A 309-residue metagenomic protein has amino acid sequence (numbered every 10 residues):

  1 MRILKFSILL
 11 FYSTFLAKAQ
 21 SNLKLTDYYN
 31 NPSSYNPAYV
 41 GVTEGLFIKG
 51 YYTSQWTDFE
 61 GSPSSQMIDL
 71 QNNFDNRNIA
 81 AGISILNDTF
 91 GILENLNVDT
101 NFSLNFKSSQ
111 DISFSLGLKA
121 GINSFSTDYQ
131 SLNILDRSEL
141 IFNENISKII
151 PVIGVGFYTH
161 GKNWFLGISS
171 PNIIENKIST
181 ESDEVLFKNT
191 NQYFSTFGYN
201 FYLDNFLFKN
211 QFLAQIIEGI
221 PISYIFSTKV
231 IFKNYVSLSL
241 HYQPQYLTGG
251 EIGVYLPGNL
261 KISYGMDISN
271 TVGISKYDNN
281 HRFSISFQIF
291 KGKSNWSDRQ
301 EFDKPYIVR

Functional and structural regions predicted by a protein language model:
R2-L9: Sec-dependent signal peptide recognition, specifically the positively charged N-region followed immediately by
F15-A19: Sec/Tat signal peptide C-region and signal peptidase I cleavage site
Q20-R309: Subset of outer-membrane beta-barrel
